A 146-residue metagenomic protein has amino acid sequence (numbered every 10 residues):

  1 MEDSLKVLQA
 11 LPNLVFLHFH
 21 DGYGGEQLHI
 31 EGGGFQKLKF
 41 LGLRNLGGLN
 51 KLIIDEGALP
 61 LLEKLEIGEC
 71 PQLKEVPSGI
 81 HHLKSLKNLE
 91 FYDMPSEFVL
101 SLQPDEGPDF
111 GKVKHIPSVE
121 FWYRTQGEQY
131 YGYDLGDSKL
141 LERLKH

Functional and structural regions predicted by a protein language model:
M1-H146: Leucine-rich repeat
